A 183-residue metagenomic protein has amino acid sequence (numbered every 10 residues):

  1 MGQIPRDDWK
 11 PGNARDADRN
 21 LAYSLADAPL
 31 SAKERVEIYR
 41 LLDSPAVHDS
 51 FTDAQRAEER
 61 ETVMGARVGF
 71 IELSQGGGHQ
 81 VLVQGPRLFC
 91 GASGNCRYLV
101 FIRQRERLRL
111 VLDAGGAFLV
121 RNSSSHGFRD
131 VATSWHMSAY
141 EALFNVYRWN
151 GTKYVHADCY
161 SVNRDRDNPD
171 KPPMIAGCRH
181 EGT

Functional and structural regions predicted by a protein language model:
M1-P45, R121-T183: Acidic, small-residue rich beta-repeat scaffolds with periodic aromatic anchors
L30, N95-R109, V146-G151: Beta-propeller blade repeat segments, especially FG-GAP/WD-type strand-to-loop junctions in 6- to 7-bladed propeller
S50-R67, L110-R121, P169-A176: Repeat-based blade/solenoid architectures
E61-V63, G76, G94: Short, surface-exposed loop/turn motifs at beta-strand boundaries within globular domains
V68-I71, Y98-F101, F118-V120, F144-Y147: Hydrophobic/aromatic beta-strand elements that line small-molecule binding cavities or substrate pockets in beta-rich
F70-P86, S125-W135: Acidic/hydrophobic-patterned starts of short beta strands in beta-sheet-rich repeat architectures
G85-R87, R97, R105, A114-G116 (+2 more regions): A mature extracytoplasmic/lumenal domain signature
G91-C96, S138-A142: Short, solvent-exposed loop/turn segments at conserved positions within beta-propeller repeat blades
